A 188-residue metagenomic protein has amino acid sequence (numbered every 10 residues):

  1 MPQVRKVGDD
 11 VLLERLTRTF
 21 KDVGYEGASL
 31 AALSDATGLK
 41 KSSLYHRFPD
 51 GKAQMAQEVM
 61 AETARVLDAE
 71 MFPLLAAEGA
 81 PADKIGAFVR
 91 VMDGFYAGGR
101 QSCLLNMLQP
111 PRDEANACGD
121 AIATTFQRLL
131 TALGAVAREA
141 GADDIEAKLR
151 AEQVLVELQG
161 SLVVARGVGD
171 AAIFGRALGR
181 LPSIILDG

Functional and structural regions predicted by a protein language model:
M1-V7: N-terminal intrinsically disordered/low-complexity leader segments
V11, R15-E58: Helix-turn-helix
M60-V66: Short, basic, alpha-helical segments at the C-terminal edge of helix-turn-helix-like DNA-binding modules
D68, A115-A140, L149, R176-L186: Amphipathic alpha-helical packing segments from all-alpha helical-bundle domains
M71-R100, D144, A151-V154: Hydrophobic alpha-helical connector segments
D83-K84, Y96-D120: Amphipathic alpha-helical segments used for helix-helix packing
I145-V164, R176, R180-S183: Hydrophobic alpha-helical segments that form the core of small-molecule binding pockets and/or dimer interfaces
